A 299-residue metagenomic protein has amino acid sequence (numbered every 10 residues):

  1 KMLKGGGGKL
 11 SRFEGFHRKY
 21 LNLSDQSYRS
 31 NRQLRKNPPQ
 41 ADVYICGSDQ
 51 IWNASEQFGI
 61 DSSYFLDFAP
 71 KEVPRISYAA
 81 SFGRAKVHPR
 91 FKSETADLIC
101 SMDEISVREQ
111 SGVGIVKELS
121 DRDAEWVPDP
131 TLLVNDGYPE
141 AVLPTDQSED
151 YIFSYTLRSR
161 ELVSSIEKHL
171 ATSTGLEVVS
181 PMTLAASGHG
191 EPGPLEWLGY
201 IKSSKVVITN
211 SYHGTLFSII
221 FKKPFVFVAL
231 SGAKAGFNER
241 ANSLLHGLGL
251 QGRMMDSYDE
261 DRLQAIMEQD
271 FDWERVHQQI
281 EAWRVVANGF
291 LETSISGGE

Functional and structural regions predicted by a protein language model:
K1-E299: Active-site anion-handling motifs in enzyme catalytic cores
